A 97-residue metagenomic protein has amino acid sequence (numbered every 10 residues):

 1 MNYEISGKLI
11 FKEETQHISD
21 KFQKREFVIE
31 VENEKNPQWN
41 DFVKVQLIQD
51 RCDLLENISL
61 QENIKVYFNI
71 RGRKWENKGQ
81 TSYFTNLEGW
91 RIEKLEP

Functional and structural regions predicted by a protein language model:
M1-P97: Single-stranded nucleic acid-binding surfaces, predominantly the OB-fold ssDNA-binding core
